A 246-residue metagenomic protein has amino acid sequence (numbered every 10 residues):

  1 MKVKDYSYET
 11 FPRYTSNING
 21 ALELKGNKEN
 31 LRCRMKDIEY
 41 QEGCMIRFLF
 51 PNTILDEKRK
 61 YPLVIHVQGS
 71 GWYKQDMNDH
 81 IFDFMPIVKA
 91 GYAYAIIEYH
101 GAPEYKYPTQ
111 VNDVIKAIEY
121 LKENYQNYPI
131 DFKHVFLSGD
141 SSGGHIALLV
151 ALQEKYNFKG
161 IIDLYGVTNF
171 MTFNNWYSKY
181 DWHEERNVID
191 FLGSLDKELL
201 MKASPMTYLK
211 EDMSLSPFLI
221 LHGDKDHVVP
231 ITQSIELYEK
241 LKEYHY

Functional and structural regions predicted by a protein language model:
V3, Y8-R59: N-terminal cap/lid segment of alpha/beta-hydrolase-fold proteins
T10-P12, L149-E198: Hydrolase active-site cap/lid region
K58-G69: Short beta-strand element of the alpha/beta-hydrolase
N78-A95: Short amphipathic alpha-helix adjacent to the substrate-entry channel of hydrolases
Y105-Q126: Alpha/beta-hydrolase active-site loop
L121-D140: Gly/Ser-rich "nucleophile elbow"/oxyanion-hole loop immediately N-terminal to the catalytic nucleophile in hydrolases
I220-H222, D226: Short beta-strand/loop motif that positions the catalytic acidic residue of the alpha/beta-hydrolase fold
H227-E236: Conserved alpha/beta-hydrolase "acid-adjacent" motif
